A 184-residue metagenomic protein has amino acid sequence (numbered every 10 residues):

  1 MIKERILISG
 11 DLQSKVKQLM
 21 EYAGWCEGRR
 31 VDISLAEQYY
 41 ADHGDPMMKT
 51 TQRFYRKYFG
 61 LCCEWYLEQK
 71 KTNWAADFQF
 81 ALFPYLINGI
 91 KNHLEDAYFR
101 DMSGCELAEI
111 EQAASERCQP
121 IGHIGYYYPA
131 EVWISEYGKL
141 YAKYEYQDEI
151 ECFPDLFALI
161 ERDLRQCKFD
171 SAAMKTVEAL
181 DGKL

Functional and structural regions predicted by a protein language model:
M1-Y126: A surface-exposed partner-binding patch
I124-Y126, Y137, L164-C167: Generic structural motif
P129-I134: Short, surface-exposed beta-strand/loop micro-motifs that present aromatic residues
G138-Q147: Intrinsically disordered, low-complexity regulatory segments enriched in Ser/Thr/Pro and charged residues
Y146-A173: Compact, glycine/acidic-enriched structural inserts
V177-E178: Acidic/polar low-complexity intrinsically disordered segments
